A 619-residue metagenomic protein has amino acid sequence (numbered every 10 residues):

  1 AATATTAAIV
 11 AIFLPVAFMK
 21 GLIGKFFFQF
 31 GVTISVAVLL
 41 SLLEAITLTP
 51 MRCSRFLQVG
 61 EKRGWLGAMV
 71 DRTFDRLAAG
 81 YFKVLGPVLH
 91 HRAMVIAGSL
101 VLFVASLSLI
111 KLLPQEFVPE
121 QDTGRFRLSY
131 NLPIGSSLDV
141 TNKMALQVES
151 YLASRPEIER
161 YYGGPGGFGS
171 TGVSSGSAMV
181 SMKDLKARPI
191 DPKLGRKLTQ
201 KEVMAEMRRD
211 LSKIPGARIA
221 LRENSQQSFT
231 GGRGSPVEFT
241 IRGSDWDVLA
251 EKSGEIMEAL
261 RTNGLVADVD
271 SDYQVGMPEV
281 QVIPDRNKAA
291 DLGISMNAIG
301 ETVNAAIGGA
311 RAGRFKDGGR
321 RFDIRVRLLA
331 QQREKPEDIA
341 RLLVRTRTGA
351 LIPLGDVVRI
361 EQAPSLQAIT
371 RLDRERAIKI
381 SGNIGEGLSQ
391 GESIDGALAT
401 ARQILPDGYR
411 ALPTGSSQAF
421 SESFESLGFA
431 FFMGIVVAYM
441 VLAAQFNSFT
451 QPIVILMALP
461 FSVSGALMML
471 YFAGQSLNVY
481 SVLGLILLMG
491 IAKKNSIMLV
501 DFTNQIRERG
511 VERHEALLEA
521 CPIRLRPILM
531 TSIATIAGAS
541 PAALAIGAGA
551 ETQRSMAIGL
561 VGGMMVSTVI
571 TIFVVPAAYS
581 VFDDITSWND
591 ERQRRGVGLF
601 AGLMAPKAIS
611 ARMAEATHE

Functional and structural regions predicted by a protein language model:
A1-F18, K25-G67, A178, F461 (+3 more regions): Transmembrane alpha-helices and their membrane-interface boundaries in multi-pass membrane transporters and channels
A2, P15, F30, S41 (+25 more regions): Residue-level signature of catalytic and energy-coupling elements of molecular machines, predominantly ATP/GTP-dependent
A17-F26, L100-S137, L185-D191, R222 (+2 more regions): Transmembrane helices with small-residue packing motifs
F18, V36-L40, E44, V437-R524 (+3 more regions): Hydrophobic transmembrane alpha-helices and their membrane-interface caps in long multi-pass transport proteins
I23-F26, F30, K62, L66-V88 (+6 more regions): Hydrophobic alpha-helical segments of integral membrane proteins, encompassing both true transmembrane helices
V32, S421-V437, I558: N-terminal membrane-entry
L66-V118, A145, D210-K213, F239 (+4 more regions): Signature of alpha-helical transmembrane segments and their immediate interfacial
I96, S108, L112, R127 (+7 more regions): Surface-exposed amphipathic alpha-helical segments in non-transmembrane regions that serve as interaction surfaces
